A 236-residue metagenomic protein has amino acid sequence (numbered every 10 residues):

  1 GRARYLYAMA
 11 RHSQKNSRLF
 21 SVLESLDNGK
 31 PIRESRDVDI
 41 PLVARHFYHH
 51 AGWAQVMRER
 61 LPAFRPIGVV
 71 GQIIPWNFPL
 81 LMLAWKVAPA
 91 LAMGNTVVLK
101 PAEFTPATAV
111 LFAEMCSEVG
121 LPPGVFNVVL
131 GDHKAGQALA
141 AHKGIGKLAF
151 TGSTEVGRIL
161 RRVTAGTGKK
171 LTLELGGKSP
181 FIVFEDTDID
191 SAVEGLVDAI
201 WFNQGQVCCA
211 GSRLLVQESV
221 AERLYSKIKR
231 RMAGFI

Functional and structural regions predicted by a protein language model:
G1-M57: Glycine-rich loop-to-alpha-helix module at the N-terminal edge of alpha/beta enzyme cores
R2, E24, G94, F126 (+4 more regions): Residue-level signal for inorganic ion chemistry
F47, A109-F112, L139, L160 (+2 more regions): Hydrophobic packing residues within well-ordered alpha-helices of enzyme cores
G52, V56-P123, G146, D190: Conserved small-residue-rich beta-alpha loop and adjacent elements that most often cradle the phosphate/pyrophosphate
V87-A88, G136, G157, V193: Generic hydrophobic/aromatic pocket-lining and core-packing "Φ" positions
L99, V128, F150-G152, L171-L175: General beta-strand structural signal in soluble alpha/beta enzymes
N127-G146: A structured beta-alpha segment of the ubiquitous adenosine-cofactor-binding alpha/beta core
E155-I236: ALDH superfamily catalytic-core signature
